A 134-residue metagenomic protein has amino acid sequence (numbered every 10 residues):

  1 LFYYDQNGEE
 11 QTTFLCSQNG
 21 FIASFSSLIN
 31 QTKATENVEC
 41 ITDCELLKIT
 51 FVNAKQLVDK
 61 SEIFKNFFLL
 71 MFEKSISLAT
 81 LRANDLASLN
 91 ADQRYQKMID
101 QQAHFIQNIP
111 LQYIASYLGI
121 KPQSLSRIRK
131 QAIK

Functional and structural regions predicted by a protein language model:
L1-F2, T13: Amphipathic coiled-coil signal-relay and dimerization helices
F2, S24-F25, Q56-L57, M98 (+1 more regions): Residues that scaffold the ATP/ADP-binding catalytic core of kinase and kinase-like folds
F2-Q6, E39-I41: A generic structural motif
Y4, E45, R82-D85: Localized chelating/binding microdomains that coordinate divalent metal ions or stabilize phosphate-bearing
Q11-L70: Cyclic-nucleotide recognition modules
N53-L69, S75-T80, A87-S88, D92 (+1 more regions): Alpha-helical bundle regulatory/interaction domains
L78-D85, Q101-F105: General structural signal for alpha-helix termini and helix-helix connectors
L89-K134: Phosphate-/nucleic-acid-contacting segments
